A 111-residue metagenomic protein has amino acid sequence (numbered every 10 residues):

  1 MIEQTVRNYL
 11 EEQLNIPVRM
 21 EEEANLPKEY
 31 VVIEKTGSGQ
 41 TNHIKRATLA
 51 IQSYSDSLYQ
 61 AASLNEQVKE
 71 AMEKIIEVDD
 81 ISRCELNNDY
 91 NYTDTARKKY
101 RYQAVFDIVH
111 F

Functional and structural regions predicted by a protein language model:
M1-I16, N25, E34-F111: Charged, amphipathic alpha-helical segments and their flanking helix caps
